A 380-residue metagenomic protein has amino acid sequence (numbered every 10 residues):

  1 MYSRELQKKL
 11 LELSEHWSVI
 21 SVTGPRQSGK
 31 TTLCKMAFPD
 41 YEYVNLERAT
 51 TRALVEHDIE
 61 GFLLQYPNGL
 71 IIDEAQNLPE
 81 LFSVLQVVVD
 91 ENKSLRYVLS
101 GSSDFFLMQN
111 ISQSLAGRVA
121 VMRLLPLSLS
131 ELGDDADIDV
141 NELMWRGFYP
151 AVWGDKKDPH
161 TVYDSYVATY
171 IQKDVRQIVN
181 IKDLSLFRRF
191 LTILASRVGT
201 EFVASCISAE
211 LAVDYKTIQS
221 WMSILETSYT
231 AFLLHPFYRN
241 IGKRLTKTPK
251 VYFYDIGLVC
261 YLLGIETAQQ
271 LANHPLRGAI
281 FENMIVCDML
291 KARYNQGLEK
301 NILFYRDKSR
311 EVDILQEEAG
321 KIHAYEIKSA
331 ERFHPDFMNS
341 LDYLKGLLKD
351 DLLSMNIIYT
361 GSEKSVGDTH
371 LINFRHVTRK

Functional and structural regions predicted by a protein language model:
M1-L13: Pre-Walker A adenine-sensing motif
E12, Y41, Q316-A324: Active-site beta-strand-loop-beta-strand hairpin of nuclease catalytic cores that positions key catalytic residues
V22: Hydrophobic anchor at the beta1->P-loop junction of P-loop NTPases
K30: Conserved lysine of the Walker
I71, R96-S102: Structural recognition of the conserved hydrophobic beta-strand(s) that form the central parallel beta-sheet of P-loop
F105-A120, A136-D137: Short regulatory helix/loop adjacent to the ATP-binding pocket of P-loop NTPases
D135, T360-K380: Domain-level recognition of nuclease-like catalytic cores that cleave nucleotide substrates
K157-I322: Accessory nucleic acid-recognition modules appended to NTPase machines
